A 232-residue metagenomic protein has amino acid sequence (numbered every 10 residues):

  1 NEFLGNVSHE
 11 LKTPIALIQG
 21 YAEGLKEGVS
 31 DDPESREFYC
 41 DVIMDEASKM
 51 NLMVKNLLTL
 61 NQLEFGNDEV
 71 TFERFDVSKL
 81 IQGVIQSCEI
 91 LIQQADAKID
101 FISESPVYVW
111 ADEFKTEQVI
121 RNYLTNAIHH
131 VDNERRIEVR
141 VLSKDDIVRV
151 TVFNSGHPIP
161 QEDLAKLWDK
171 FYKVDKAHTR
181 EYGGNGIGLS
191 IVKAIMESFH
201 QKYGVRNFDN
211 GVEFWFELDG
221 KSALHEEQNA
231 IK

Functional and structural regions predicted by a protein language model:
K26-P33: Short acidic helix/loop segment immediately C-terminal to the autophosphorylated histidine in two-component histidine
D45-M50: Short alpha-helical segment of the dimerization/phosphotransfer core of two-component systems
T71-R74, Q93, K98-Y108: Conserved catalytic submotifs in the C-terminal HATPase_c
A127-I128: Short helix-loop "hinge" at the ATP-lid/N-box region of the Bergerat-fold HATPase_c
E134-D146: Short beta-strand/loop element within the Bergerat-fold HATPase_c
I159-K173: Short conserved segment of the HATPase_c
H200-R206: Glycine-rich ATP-binding loops of the HATPase_c
